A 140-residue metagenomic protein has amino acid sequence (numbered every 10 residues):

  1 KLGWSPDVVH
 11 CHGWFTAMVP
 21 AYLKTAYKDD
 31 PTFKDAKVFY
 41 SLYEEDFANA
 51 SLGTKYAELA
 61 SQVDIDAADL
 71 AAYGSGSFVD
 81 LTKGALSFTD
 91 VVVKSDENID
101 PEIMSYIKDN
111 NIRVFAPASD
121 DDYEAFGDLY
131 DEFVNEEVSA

Functional and structural regions predicted by a protein language model:
K1-A140: Catalytic cores of nucleotide-sugar-dependent glycosyltransferases that transfer UDP/GDP/TDP-activated
